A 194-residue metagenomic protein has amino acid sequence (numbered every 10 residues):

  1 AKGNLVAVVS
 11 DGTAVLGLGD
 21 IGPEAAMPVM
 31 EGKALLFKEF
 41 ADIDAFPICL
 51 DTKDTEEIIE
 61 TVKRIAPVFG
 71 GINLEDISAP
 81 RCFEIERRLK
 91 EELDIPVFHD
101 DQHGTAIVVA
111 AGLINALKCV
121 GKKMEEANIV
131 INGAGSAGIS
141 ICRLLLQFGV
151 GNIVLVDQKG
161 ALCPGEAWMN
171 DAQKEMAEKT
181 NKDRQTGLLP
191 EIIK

Functional and structural regions predicted by a protein language model:
A1-I95: N-terminal ligand-binding/catalytic initiation module
L16, I21-A41, L93, H99 (+2 more regions): Glycine-rich phosphate/diphosphate-binding loop of Rossmann-like nucleotide-binding domains
